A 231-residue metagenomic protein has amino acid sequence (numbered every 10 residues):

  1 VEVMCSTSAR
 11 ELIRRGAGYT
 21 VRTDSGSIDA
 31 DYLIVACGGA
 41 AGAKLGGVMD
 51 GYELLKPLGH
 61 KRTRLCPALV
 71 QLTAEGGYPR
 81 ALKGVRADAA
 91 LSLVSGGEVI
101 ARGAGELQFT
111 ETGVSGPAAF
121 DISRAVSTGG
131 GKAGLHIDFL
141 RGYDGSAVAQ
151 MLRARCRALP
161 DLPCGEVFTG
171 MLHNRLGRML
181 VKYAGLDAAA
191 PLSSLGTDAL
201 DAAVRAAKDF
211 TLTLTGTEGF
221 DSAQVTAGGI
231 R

Functional and structural regions predicted by a protein language model:
E2-M4, T63: General small-molecule cofactor/ligand-binding pocket signal
M4-T7, G42-G47, E75-G77, L192-A199: Short beta-strand to alpha-helix junction loop
C5, R178-R231: A glycine-rich dinucleotide-binding beta-alpha-beta segment and adjacent secondary-structure elements that constitute
C5-G18: A conserved short coil-to-beta-strand element within the FAD-binding core of flavoproteins
A9, S27-K44, L55-K56, L107-T112: Short hydrophobic core segments
A43-T63, L212: Glycine-rich beta-alpha-beta "Rossmann" dinucleotide-binding loop(s) and their flanking helix/strand
H60-C66, V70-D198: An anion/pyrophosphate-binding glycine-rich loop and adjacent beta-alpha core in soluble alpha-beta enzymes
